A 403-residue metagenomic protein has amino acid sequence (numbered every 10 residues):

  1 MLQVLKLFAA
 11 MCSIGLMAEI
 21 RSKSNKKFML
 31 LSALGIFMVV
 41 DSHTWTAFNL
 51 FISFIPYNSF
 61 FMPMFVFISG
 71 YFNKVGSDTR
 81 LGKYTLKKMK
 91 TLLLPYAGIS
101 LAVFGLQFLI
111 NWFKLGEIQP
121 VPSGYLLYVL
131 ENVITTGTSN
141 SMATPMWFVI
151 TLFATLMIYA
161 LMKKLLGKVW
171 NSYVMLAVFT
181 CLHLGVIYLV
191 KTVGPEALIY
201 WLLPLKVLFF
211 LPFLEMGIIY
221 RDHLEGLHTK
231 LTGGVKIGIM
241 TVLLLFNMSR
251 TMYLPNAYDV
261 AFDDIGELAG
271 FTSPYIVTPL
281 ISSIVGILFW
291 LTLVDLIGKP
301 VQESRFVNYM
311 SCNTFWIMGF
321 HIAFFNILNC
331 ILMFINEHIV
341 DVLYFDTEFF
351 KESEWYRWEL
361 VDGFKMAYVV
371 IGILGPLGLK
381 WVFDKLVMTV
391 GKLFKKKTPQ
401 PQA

Functional and structural regions predicted by a protein language model:
M1-A403: Alpha-helical transmembrane segments and their immediate juxtamembrane cytosolic regions
